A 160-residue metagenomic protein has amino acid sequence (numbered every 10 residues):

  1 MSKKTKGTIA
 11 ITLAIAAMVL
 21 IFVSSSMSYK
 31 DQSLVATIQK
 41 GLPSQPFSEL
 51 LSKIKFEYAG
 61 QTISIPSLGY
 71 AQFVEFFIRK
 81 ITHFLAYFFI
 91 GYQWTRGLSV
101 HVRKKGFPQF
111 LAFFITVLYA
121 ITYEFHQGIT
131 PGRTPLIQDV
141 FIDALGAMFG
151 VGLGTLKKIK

Functional and structural regions predicted by a protein language model:
M1-G128, I137, A144-K160: Bulky hydrophobic segments
